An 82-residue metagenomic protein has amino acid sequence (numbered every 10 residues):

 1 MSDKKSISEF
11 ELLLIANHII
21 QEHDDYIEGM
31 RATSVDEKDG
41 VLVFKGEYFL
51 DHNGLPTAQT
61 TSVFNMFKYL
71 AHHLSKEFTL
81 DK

Functional and structural regions predicted by a protein language model:
S2-S34: N-terminal acidic leader/helix
V35-K82: Detector for the mature cores of small, proteolytically processed and post-translationally modified peptide effectors
